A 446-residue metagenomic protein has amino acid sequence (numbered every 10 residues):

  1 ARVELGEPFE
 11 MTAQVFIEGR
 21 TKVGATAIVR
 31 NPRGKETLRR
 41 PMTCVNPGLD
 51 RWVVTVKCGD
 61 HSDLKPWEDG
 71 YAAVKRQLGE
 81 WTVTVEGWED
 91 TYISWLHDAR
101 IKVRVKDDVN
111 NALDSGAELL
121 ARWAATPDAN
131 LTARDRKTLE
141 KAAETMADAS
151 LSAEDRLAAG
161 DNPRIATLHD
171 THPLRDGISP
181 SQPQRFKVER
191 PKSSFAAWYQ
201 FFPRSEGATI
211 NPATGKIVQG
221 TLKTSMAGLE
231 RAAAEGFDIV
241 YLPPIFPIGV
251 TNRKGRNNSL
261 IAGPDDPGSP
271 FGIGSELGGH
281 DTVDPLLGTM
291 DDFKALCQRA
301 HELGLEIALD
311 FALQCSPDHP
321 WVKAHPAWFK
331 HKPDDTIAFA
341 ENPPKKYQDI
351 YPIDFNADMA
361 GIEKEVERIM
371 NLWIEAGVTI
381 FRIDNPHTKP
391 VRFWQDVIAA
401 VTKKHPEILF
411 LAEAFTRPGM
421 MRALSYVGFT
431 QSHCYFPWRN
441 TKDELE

Functional and structural regions predicted by a protein language model:
A1-E4: Short, compositionally biased P/S/T/A/G/V-rich stretches that sit at domain boundaries
E10-I17: Short edge beta-strand/loop segments characteristic of extracellular beta-sandwich folds
T43-L113, L120-Q182: Extended acidic/polar, glycine-enriched regions that form or flank non-catalytic beta-rich accessory modules
P127-I239, H301: Conserved structural scaffold segments of CAZyme catalytic domains across common CAZy folds
K192-G220, I248-L296, K323-A360: Aromatic- and acidic-residue-enriched carbohydrate-binding clefts of CAZyme catalytic domains
A197-Y199, V240-L242, I307-L309, F381 (+2 more regions): Hydrophobic faces of well-ordered beta-strands that scaffold small-molecule active sites in alpha/beta enzyme cores
L229-F246, G272-A338, D354, D358-I383: Substrate-binding cleft of carbohydrate-active enzyme catalytic domains
D384-E446: Active-site-proximal helices and loops of the catalytic beta/alpha 8
